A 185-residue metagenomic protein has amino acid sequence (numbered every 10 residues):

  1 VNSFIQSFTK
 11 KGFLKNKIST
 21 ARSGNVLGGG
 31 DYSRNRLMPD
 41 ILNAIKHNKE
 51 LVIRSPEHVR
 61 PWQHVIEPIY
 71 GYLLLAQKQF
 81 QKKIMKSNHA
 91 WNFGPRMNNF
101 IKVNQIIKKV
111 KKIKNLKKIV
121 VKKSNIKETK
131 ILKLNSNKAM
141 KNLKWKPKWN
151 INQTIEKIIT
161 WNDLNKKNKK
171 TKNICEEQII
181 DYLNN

Functional and structural regions predicted by a protein language model:
V1-F80, N99, I106-I113: NAD(P)-dependent short-chain dehydrogenase/reductase
E50-I53, L75-W91, N165-I174: Core catalytic loop region at the nicotinamide-binding pocket of NAD(P)H-dependent oxidoreductases
V65, Y72, A90, N125-K146 (+2 more regions): Conserved C-terminal active-site "lid" loop/helix of NAD(P)H-dependent oxidoreductases that clamps the redox cofactor
P68, Y72, F93, V103-I106 (+2 more regions): Non-catalytic, hydrophobic alpha-helical segments
L74, K112, W145, K157-L164: Residues within well-ordered alpha-helical secondary structure of globular protein domains
K86-N92, N98-I107, K112-I131, T171-D181: C-terminal "lid/loop" region of Rossmann-like NAD(P)-dependent oxidoreductases
I151-N185: Amphipathic terminal alpha-helices
